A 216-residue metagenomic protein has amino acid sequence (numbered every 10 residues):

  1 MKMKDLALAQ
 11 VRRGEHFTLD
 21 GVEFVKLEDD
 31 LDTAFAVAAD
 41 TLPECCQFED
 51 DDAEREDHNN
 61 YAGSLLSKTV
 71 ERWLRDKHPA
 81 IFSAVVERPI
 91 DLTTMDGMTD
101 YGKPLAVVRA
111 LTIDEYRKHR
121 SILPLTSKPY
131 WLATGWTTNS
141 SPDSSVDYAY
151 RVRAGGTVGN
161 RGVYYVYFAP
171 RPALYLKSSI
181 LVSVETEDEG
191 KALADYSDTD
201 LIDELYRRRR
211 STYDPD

Functional and structural regions predicted by a protein language model:
M1-A192: Collagenous Gly-X-Y triple-helix signature in extracellular proteins
D188-D216: Short, low-complexity, charged amphipathic interaction modules
